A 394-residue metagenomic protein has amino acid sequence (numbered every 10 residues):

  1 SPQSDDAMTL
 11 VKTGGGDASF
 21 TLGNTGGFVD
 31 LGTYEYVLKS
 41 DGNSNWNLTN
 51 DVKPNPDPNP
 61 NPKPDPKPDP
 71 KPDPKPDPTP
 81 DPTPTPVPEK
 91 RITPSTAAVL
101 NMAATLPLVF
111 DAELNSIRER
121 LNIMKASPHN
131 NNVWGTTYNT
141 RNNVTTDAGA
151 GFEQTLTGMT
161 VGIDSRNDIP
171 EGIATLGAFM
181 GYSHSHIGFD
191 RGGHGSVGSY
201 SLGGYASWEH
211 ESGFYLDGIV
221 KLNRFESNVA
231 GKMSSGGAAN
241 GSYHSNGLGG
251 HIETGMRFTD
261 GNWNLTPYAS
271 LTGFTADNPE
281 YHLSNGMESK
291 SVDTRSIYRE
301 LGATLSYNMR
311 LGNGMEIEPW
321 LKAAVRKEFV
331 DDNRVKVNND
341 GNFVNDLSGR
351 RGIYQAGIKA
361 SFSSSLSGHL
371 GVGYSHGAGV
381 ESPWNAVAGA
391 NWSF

Functional and structural regions predicted by a protein language model:
P2-E171: Outer-membrane translocation/initiation segment of Type V secreted surface proteins
G42, V87-A104, S127-N132, T136-F394: Membrane translocator/pore-forming domains, dominated by Gram-negative outer-membrane beta-barrels
